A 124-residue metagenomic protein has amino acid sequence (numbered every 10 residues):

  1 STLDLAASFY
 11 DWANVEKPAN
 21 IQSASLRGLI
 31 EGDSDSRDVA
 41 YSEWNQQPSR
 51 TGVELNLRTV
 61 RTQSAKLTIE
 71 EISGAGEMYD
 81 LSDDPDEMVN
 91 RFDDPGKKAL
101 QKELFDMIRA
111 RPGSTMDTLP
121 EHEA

Functional and structural regions predicted by a protein language model:
S1: Histidine-centered active-site microenvironments of extracellular/periplasmic hydrolases and transferases
D4-A6, D11-E77, L81, A99 (+2 more regions): C-terminal cap/loop subdomain of S1 sulfatases and analogous C-terminal strand-loop tails that border
D84: Intrinsically disordered, low-complexity polar regions and short flexible loop motifs
E87-R91: Carboxylate-dense, calcium-coordinating segments in secreted/extracellular and ER-lumen proteins
I108: Metal-dependent nuclease catalytic cores in nucleic-acid-processing enzymes, especially RNase H-like/related
